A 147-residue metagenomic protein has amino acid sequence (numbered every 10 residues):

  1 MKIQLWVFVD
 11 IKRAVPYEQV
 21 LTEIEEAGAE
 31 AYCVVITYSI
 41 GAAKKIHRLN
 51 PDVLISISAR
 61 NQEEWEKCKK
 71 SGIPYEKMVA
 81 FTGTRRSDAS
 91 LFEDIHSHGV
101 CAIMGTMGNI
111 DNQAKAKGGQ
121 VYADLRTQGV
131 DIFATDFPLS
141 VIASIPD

Functional and structural regions predicted by a protein language model:
M1-Q62, E76, T82, R86 (+2 more regions): Metal-dependent phosphodiesterase/phospholipase catalytic core, i.e., the His/Asp/Glu-rich active-site region
S58-D147: C-terminal active-site rim and adjoining tail of enzyme catalytic domains
